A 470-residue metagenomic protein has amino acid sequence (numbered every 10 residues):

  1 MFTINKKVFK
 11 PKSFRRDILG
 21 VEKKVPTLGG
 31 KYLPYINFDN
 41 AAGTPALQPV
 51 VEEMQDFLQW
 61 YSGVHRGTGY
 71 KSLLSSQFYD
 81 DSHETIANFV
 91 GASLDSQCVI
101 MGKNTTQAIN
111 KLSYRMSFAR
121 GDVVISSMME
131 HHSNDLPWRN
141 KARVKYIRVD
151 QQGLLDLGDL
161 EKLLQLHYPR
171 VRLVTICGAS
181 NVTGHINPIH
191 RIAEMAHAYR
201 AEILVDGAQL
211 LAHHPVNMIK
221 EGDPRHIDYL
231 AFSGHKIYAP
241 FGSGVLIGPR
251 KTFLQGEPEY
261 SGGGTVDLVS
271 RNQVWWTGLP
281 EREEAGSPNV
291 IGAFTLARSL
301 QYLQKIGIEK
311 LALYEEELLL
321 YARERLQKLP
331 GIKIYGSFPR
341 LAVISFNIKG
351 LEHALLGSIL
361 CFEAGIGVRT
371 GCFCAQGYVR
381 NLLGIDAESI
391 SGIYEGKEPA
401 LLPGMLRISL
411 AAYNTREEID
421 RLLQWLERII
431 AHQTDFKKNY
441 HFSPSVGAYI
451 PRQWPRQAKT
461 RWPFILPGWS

Functional and structural regions predicted by a protein language model:
M1-S470: Pyridoxal 5′-phosphate
